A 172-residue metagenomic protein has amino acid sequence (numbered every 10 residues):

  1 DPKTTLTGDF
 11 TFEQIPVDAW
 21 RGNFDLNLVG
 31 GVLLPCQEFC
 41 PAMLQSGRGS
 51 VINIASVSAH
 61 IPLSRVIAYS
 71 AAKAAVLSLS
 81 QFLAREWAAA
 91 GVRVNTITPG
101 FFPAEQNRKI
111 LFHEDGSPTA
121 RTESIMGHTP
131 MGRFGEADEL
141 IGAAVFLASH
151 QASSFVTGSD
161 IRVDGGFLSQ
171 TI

Functional and structural regions predicted by a protein language model:
L6-L33, I52, V76, M131: Catalytic Tyr-X3-Lys loop
F10, A89, F101-H128, Q170-I172: A glycine/serine/threonine-rich, flexible loop-to-helix segment that serves as the NAD(P) cofactor-binding "lid"
C36, A72, S80: Active-site helix of classical SDR
P41, R85-A89, S154: Alpha-helical segment proximal to the catalytic Tyr-Lys
S56: Residue(s) in the substrate-gating loop at a strand-loop-helix junction that position the organic substrate next
I61, M131, V145, Q151-I172: Short C-terminal tail/terminal secondary-structure segment of NAD(P)H-dependent dehydrogenase/reductase domains
P62-S70, F82, I110: Active-site loop-to-helix junction immediately N-terminal to the catalytic Tyr of the SDR YXXXK motif in Rossmann-fold
G116-S117, T129-L140: A conserved structural motif in NAD(P)-dependent oxidoreductases
